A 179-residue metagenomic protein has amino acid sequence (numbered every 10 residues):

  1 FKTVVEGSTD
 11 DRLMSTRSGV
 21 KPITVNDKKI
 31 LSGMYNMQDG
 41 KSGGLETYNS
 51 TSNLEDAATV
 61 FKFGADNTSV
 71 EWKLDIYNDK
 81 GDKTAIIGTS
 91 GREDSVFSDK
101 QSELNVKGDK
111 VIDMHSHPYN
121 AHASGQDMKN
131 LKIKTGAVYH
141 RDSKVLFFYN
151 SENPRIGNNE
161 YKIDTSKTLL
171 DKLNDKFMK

Functional and structural regions predicted by a protein language model:
F1, K73, L146-F148: Hydrophobic beta-strand positions in blades of beta-propellers and related beta-sheet-rich domains
T3-K110, N153-K179: Glycine-rich short-loop/terminal segments
T16, T24, A121-G125, L146-Y149: Extracytoplasmic/secreted cell-surface and envelope-processing proteins
I87-T89, M114-H117, L131, Y139-D142: Short His-Asn-centered micro-motif
V96-D99, N120-K129: Active-site-adjacent loop/helix micro-motif of nuclease/hydrolase catalytic cores
L104, T135-H140, V145-F148: Sequence context surrounding c-type heme c attachment/ligation sites in exported
N105, K129-K132: Short, conserved loop/helix-junction motifs that constitute active-site signature segments in enzyme catalytic cores
D109-A123: Histidine-centered catalytic micro-motifs
